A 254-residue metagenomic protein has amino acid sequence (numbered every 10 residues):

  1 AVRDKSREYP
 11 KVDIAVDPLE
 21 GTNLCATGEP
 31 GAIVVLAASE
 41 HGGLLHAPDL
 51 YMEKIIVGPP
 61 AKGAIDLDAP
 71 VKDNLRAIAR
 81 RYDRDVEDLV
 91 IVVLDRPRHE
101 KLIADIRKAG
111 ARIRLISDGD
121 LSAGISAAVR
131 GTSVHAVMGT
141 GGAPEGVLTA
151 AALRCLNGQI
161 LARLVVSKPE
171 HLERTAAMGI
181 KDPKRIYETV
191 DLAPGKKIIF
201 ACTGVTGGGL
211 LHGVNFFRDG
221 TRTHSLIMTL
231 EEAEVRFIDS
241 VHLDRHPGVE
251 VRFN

Functional and structural regions predicted by a protein language model:
A1-H41: Flexible, acidic active-site loops/lids enriched in D/E/S/T/G that coordinate Mg2+ and/or position polar
V2-K5, T22-A26, I78-D83, I103 (+4 more regions): A generic local secondary-structure boundary/capping motif
I14-V16, C25-T27, H46-A47, V93-L94 (+3 more regions): General beta-strand structural signal in soluble alpha/beta enzymes
V35-L115, G208-G209, G213-N215, T221-V251: Acidic beta-strand-loop-alpha-helix segment within the catalytic core of divalent metal-dependent phosphate-processing
G43-L45, L121-G124, P144-V147, K168-E170: Short gly/pro/ser/thr-enriched loop/turn and capping motifs at secondary-structure boundaries
K54-G63, G142, R154-N254: Anaerobic metallocofactor- and corrinoid-dependent redox/one-carbon enzyme cores, especially those from methanogenesis
R98, S117-G124: Short acidic loop-to-helix transition motifs that present clustered carboxylates
D120, V129-I160: Glycine-rich phosphate-binding loop
